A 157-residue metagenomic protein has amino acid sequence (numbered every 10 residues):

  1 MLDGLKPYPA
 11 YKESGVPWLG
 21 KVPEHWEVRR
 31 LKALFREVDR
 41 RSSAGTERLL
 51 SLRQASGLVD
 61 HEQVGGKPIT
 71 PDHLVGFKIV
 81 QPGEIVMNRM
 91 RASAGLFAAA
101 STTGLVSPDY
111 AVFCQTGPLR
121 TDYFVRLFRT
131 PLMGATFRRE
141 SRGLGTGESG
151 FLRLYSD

Functional and structural regions predicted by a protein language model:
L2-L5, R30-S42, T102, V112-D157: Basic, amphipathic alpha-helical recognition segments used for DNA target recognition
P9-S42: Non-catalytic DNA-recognition/assembly elements of restriction-modification systems
A10-S14, L105, L154-Y155: Alpha-helix N-cap/N′ positions at the starts of helices
G15-P17, D109-A111, D157: Short amphipathic alpha-helical segments
W26, L74-F77: Membrane-interface helix-boundary signature
G45-G66, I85-A111, D122, R126 (+1 more regions): Short, ligand-facing micro-motifs at secondary-structure edges
G65-L74: Short alpha-helix capping/helix-loop boundary micro-motifs
